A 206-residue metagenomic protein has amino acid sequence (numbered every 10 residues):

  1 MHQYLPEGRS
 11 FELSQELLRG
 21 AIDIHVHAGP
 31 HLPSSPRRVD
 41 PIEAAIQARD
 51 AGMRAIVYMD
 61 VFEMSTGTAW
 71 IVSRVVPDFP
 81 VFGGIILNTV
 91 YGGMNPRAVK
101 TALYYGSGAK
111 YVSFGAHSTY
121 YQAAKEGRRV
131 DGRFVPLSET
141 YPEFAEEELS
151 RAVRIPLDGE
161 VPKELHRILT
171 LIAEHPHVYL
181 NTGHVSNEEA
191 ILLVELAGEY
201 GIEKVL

Functional and structural regions predicted by a protein language model:
M1-F79: An N-terminally biased module of ancient metal coordination in phosphate/nucleic-acid-related enzymes
H2, H25-H27, H31, H117 (+3 more regions): Histidine (H) residue identity feature
P6-Q15, I42-I46, T66-I71, P77 (+3 more regions): Histidine/acidic residue-rich metal-binding segments in metalloenzymes
G20-V26, A55-Y58, F82-I85, K110-F114 (+2 more regions): Hydrophobic faces of well-ordered beta-strands that scaffold small-molecule active sites in alpha/beta enzyme cores
I22-V39, G83-G93, R154-G159, G183: Active-site mouth loops of central-metabolism enzymes
G29-H31, F62-G67, N88-Y91, T119-Y121 (+1 more regions): Active-site environment of divalent metal-dependent phosphoester hydrolases
G52-Y58, L87-V90, V112-S118, E143-E147: Short C-terminal domain-edge/linker segments immediately following a structured domain
F79-K125: A generic, well-ordered mixed alpha/beta core segment in the N-terminal half of proteins
